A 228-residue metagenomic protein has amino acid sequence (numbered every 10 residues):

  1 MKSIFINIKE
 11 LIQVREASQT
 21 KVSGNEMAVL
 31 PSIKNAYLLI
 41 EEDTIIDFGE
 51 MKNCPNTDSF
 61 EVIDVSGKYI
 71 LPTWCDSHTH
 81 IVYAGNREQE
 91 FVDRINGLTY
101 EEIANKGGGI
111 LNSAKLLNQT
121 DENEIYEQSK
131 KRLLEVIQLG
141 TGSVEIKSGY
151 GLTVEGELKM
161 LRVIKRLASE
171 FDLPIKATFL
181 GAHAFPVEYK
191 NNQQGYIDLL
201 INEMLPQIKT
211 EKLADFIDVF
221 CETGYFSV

Functional and structural regions predicted by a protein language model:
M1-N56: N-terminal metal-binding scaffold of metallo-dependent hydrolase/deaminase domains
I4, S59-D64, A177: Conserved beta-strand scaffold positions in the cores of enzyme catalytic domains, especially in NTP/NDP-utilizing
I8, L38, D43, G67 (+5 more regions): Divalent metal-coordination and catalytic microenvironments
L11, A17, G97-Y100, H183: Active-site/binding-pocket entry motifs
M51-E61, E170, Y189-N191: Short, glycine- and charge-enriched coil/turn segments that flank and shape catalytic ligand pockets
F60, V65-Q128: Metal-associated gating/positioning segment near the N- to mid-region
S113-Q128, L134, G142-V228: Metal-coordinating catalytic core of metallo-dependent amide/deamination hydrolases
